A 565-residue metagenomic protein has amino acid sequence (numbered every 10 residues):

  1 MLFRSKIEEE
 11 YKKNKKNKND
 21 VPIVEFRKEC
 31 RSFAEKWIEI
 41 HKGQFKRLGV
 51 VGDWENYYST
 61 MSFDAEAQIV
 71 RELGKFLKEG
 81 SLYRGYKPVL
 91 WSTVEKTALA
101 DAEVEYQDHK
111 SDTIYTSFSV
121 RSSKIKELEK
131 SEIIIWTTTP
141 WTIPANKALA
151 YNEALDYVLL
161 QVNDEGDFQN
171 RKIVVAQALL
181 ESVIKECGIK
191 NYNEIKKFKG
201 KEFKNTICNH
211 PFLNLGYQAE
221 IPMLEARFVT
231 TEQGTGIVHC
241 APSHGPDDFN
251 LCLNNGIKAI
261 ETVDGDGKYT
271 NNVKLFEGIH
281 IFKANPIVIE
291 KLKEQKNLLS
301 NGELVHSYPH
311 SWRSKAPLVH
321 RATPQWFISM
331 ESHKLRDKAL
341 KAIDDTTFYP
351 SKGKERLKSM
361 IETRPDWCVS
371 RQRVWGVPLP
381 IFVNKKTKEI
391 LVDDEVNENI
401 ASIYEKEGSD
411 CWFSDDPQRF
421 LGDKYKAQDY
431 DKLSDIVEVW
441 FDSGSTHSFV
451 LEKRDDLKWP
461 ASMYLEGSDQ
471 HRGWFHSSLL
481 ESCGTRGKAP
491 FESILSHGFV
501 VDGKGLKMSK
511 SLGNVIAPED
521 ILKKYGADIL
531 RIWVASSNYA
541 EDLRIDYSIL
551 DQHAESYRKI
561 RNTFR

Functional and structural regions predicted by a protein language model:
M1, E8-K12, E29-Q44, I195-F228 (+2 more regions): Conserved oxyanion/phosphate-binding beta-strand-loop segments in alpha/beta enzyme cores
M1-G166, A241-N254, K258-V273, N297-R336 (+5 more regions): N-terminal, positively charged nucleic-acid-binding surface of large information/translation enzymes
V24-F33, A226-P246, A342-K358, R544-H553: Extended, non-catalytic structural segments that build the interaction scaffolds of large macromolecular assemblies
I40, I287-L299, T347, S370 (+1 more regions): Substrate-binding cleft of carbohydrate-active enzyme catalytic domains
L90-E95, E103-R121, I125-W136, N163 (+7 more regions): Conserved active-site neighborhood of enzyme catalytic/cofactor-binding cores
A145-L149, L155-D264, M330, L335-R336: Catalytic alpha/beta core of large soluble enzyme barrels
Y269-K283: A short-motif feature that recognizes glycine-rich, charge-decorated loops that bind or process nucleotide phosphates
K293-R313, Q418-D435: Short acidic, Pro/Gly- and aromatic-enriched capping/linker segments at domain boundaries
